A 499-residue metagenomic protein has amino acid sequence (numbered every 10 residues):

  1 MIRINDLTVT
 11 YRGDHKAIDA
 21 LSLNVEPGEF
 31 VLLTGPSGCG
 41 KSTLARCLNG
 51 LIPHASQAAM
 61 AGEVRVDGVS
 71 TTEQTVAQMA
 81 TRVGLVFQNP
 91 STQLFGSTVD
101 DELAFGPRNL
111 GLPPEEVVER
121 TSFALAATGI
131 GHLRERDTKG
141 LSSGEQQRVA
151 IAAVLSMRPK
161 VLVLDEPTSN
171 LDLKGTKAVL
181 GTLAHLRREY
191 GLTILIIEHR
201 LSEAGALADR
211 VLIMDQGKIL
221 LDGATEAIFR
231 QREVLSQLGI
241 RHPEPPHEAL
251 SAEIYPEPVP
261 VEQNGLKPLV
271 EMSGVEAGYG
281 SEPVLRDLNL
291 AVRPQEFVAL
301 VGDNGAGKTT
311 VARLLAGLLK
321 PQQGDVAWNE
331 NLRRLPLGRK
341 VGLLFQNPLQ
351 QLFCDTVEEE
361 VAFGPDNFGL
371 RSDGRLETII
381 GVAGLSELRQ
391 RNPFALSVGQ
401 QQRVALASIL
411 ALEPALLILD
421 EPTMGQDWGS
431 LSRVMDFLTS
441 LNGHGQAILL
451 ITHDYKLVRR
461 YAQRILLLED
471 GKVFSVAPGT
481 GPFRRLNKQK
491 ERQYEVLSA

Functional and structural regions predicted by a protein language model:
T34-P36, V301-D303: The feature captures the beta-strand-to-loop junction immediately N-terminal to the Walker
N49, A316: Helix-to-loop junction immediately C-terminal to a conserved catalytic motif
E115-L133, R371-L388: Conserved ABC ATPase "signature" region
D137-L141, E145, N392-L396, Q400: Conserved ABC ATPase signature
L162-D165, L417-D420: Catalytic Walker B motif of ABC-type/P-loop ATPase nucleotide-binding domains
E198-H199, T452-H453: H-loop/switch region of ABC-family ATPase nucleotide-binding domains
